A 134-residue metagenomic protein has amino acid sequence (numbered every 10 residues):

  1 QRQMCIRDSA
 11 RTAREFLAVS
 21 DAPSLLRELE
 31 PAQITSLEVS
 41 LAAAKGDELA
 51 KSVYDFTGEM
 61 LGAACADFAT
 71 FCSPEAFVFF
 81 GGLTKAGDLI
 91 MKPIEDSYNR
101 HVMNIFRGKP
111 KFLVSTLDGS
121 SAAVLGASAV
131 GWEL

Functional and structural regions predicted by a protein language model:
Q3, R7-L134: ATP-binding/phosphotransfer module of carbohydrate and carboxylate kinases, centering on a glycine-rich
